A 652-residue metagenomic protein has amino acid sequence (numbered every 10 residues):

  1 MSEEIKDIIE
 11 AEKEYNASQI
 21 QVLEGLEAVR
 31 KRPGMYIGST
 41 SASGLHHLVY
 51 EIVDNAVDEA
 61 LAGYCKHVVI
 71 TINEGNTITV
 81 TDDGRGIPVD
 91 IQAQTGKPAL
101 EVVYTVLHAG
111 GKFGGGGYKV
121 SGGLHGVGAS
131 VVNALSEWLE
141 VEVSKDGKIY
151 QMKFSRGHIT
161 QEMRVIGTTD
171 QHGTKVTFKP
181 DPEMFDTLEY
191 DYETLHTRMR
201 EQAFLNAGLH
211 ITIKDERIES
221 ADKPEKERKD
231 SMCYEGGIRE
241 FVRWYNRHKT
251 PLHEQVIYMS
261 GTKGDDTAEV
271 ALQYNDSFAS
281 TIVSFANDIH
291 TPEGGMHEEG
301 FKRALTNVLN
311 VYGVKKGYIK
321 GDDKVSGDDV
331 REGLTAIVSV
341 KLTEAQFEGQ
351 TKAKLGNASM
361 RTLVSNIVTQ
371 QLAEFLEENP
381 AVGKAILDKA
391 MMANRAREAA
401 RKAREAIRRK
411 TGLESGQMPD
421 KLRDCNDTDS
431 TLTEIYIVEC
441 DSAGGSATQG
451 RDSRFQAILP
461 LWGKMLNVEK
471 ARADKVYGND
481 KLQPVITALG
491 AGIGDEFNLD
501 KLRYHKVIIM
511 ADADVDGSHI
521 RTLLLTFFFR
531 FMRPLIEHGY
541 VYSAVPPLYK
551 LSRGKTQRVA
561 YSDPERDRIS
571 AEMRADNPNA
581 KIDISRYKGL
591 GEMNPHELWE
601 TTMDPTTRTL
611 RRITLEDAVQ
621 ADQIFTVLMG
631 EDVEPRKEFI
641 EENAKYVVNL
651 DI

Functional and structural regions predicted by a protein language model:
M1-Q19, L26, Y50, D58-A60 (+12 more regions): GHKL-family ATPase ATP-binding module
K31-Y50: Conserved short strand/loop->alpha-helix "switch" segment adjacent to the catalytic nucleotide/phosphoryl-transfer site
R32, V176, W462-A473, Y477-G478: Gly-rich Lys/Arg/Thr-decorated short loops/hinges at beta-loop-alpha junctions or inter-strand turns that position
D58-E59, G86-I87, V515-D516: Residues immediately C-terminal
I87-G110: Short conserved segment of the HATPase_c
R395-E414, D429-E434, G445, Q449-R451 (+1 more regions): C-terminal interaction appendages of subunits in large macromolecular complexes
